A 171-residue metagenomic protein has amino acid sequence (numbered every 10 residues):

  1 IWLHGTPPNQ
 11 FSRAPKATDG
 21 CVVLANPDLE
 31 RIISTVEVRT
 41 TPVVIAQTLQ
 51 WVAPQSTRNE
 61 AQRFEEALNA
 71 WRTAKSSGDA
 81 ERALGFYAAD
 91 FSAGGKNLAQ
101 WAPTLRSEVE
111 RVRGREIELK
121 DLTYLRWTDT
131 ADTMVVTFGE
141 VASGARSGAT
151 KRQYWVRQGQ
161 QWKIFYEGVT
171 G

Functional and structural regions predicted by a protein language model:
I1-N69: Exported/periplasmic cell-wall-interacting domains
P7, E140-A142, Y166-G171: Short, solvent-exposed aromatic-acidic interface loops
N26-I33, A61, E65-L68, R72 (+4 more regions): Extracytoplasmic/secreted envelope proteins and their assembly/folding machinery, especially bacterial periplasmic
R39-T41, A80, Q161: Loop/turn elements at helix/coil->beta-strand transitions in domains of secreted/extracellular proteins
G78-D90, G94: Short, well-ordered alpha-helical segments enriched in acidic and aromatic residues
T104-R152: Surface-exposed, charged secondary-structure patches
G148-G171: Short beta-strand edge/turn micro-motifs at domain boundaries
